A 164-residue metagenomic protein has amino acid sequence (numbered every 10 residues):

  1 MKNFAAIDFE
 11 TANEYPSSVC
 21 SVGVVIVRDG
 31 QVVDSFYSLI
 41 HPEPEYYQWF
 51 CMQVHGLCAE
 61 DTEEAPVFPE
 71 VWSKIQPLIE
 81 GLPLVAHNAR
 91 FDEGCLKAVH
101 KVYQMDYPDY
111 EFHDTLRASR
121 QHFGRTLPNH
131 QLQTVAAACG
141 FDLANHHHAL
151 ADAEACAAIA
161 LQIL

Functional and structural regions predicted by a protein language model:
M1-D109, R125, N129-H147: Conserved non-catalytic scaffold segment of RNase H-like nuclease domains
D106-R120: Conserved beta-strand -> loop -> alpha-helix junction used to position metal-binding or nucleic-acid-contacting
H148-L161: Acidic, divalent-metal-coordinating active-site segment for phosphoryl/phosphodiester hydrolysis, typified by short
